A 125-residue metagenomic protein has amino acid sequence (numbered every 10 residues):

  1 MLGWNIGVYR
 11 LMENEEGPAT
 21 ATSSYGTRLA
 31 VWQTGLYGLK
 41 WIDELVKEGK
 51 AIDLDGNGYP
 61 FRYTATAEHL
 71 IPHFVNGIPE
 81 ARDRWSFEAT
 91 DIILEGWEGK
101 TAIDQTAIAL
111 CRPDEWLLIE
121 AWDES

Functional and structural regions predicted by a protein language model:
M1-P113, W122-S125: Acidic (Asp/Glu-rich) sequence patches and key acidic residues that form negatively charged surfaces used
L117-I119: C-terminal interaction-tip segments
